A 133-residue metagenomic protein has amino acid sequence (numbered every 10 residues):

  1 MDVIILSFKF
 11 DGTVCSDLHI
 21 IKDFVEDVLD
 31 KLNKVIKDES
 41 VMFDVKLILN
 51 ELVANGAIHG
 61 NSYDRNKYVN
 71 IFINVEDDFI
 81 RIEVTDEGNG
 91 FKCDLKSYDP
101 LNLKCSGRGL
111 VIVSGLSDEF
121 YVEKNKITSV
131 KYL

Functional and structural regions predicted by a protein language model:
M1-L47: Bergerat-fold GHKL ATPase/HATPase_c domain
M1-S16, G115-L133: Flexible, glycine-/charge-rich segments associated with ATP-binding catalytic modules
S40-D64: Conserved ATP-binding N-box helix of the HATPase_c
N66-N74: A conserved short beta-strand within the histidine kinase catalytic ATPase domain
V75-I82: Short beta-strand-loop-beta element adjacent to the nucleotide/active-site pocket used for signaling
I82-S106: Glycine-rich/acidic phosphate-handling loop/turn and adjacent ATP-lid/helix of nucleotide-binding kinase/ATPase domains
K104-S117: Glycine-rich phosphate-binding loop
